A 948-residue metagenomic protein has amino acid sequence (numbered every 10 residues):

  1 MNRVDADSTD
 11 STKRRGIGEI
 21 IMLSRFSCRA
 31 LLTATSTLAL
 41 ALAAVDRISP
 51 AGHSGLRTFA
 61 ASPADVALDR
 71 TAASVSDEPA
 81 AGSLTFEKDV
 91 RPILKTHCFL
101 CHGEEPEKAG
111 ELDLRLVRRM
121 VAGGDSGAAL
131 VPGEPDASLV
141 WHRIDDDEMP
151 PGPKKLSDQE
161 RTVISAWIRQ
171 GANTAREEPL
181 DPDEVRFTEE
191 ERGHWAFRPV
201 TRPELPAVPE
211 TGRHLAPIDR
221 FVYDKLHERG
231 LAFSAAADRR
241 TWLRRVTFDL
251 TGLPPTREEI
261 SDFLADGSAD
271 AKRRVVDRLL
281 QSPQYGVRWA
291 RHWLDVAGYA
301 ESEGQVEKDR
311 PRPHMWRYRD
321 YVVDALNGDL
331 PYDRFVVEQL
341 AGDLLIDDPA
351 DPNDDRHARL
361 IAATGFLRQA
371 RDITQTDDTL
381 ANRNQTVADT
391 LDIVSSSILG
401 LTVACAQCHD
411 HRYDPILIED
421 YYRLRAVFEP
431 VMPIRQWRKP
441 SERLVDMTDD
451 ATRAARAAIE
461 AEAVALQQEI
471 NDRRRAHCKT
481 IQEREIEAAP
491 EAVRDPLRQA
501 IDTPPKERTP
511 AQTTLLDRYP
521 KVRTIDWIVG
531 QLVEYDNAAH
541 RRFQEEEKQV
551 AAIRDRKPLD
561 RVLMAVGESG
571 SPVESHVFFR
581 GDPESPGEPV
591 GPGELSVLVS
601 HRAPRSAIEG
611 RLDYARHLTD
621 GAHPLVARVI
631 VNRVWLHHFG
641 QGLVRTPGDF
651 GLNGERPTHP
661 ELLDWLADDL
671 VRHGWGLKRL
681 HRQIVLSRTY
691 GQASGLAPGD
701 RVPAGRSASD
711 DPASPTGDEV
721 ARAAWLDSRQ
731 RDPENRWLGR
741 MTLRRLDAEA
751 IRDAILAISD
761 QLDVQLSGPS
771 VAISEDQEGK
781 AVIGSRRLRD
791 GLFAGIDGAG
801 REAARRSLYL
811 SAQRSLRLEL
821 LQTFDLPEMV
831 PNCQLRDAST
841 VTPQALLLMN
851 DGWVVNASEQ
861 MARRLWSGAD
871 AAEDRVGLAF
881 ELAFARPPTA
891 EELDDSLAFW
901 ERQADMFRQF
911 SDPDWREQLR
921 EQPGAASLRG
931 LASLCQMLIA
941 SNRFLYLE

Functional and structural regions predicted by a protein language model:
N2-D10, D46, D69, D711: Intrinsic-disorder-associated, low-complexity terminal segments enriched in Asp/Asn/His/Tyr and depleted of Lys/Arg
R3-E19, S24-S27: Short, low-complexity, charge-dense intrinsically disordered segments
L32-R47: Bacterial N-terminal signal peptides
A43, F59-S165, T174-D224, R240 (+8 more regions): Solvent-exposed helix-loop boundary motif
F59-P63, L68, M149, W195 (+7 more regions): Active-site histidine-acidic residue metal-binding/catalytic motifs, centered on HxH/HExxH-like signatures
A166-G171, S774-E775: Short, well-ordered beta-strand segments
P209-Q284, Y299-P352, D414-P415, A458 (+11 more regions): Primarily short, surface-exposed interaction patches in extracytoplasmic proteins
L934: Globin-like tetrapyrrole-binding proteins
